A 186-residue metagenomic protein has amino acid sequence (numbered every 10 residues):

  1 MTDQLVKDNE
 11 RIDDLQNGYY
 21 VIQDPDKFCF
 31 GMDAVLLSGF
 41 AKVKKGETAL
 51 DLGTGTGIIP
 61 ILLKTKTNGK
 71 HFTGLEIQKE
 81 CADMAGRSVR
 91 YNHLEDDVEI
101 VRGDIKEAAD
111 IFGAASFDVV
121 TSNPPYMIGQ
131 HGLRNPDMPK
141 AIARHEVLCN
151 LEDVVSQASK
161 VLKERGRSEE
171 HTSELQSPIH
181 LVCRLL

Functional and structural regions predicted by a protein language model:
T2-K44: Class I SAM-dependent transferase core
F40-S122, M127-L133: Conserved SAM/SAH cofactor-binding pocket of Class I
I61-K64, V155-S159: A structural alpha-helix within SAM-dependent methyltransferase catalytic domains
P124-D153, K160: Mobile active-site "lid"/loop adjacent to the S-adenosyl-L-methionine
L162-R167: Short glycine-dipeptide loop
E170-L186: Single conserved hydrophobic/aromatic residue that forms the stacking wall/gate of nucleotide- or nucleobase-binding
